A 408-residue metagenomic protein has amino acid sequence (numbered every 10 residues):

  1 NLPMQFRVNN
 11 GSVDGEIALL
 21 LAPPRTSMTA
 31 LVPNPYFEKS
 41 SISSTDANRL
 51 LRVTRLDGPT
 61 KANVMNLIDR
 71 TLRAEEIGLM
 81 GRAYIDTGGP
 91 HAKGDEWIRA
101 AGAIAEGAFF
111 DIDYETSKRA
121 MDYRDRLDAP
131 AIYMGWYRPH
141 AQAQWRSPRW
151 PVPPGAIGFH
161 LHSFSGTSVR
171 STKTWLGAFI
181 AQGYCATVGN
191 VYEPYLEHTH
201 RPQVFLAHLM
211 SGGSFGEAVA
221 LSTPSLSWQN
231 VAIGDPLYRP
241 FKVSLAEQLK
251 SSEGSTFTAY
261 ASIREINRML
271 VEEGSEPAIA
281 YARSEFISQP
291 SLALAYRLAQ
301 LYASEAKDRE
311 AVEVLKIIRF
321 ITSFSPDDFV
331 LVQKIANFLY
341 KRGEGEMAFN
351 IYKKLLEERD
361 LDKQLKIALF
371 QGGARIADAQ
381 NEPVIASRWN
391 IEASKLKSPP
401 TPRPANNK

Functional and structural regions predicted by a protein language model:
N1-R99, I104, W228-Q229, P240-F241: Structured catalytic cores of large enzymes
W150-S222: C-terminal soluble interaction/assembly domains
S211-E273: Caspase-like cysteine protease fold
S255-I263, Q289-Y296, S325-Q333, D362-L369 (+1 more regions): Generic helix N-cap/helix-start motif at coil->alpha-helix transitions
E272-E273, E305, R342, A379-Q380: Structural motif corresponding to the intra-repeat A-B loop/turn of tetratricopeptide repeats
R283-P290, I317-S325, K354-D362, E392-P399: Solenoid-like repeat scaffolds
